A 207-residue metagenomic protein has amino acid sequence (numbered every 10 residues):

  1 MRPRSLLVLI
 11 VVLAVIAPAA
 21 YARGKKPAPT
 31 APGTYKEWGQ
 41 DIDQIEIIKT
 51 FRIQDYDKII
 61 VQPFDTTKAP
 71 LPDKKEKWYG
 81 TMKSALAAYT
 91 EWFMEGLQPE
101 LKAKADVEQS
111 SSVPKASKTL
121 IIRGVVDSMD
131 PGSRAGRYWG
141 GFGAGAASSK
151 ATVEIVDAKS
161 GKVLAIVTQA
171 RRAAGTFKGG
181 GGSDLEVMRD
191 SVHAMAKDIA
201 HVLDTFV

Functional and structural regions predicted by a protein language model:
M1-A22: N-terminal export/membrane-targeting signals
L7, Q44-E46, E108: Short alpha-helical segments and helix-capping/turn motifs at coil-helix boundaries
Y21-E95, P114, H201-V207: A structural "domain/chain start" motif
R23-K36, A103-K104, Q109-K162, A174-G182: Surface-exposed short loop/turn segments
D65-P70, M129-P131, A170-A174: Short connector loops/turns at beta-strand edges and beta->alpha or beta->beta junctions
E76-K83, A144-A147, V156-T205: Short secondary-structure boundary motifs at beta->alpha junctions and helix caps
M94-D106, P131, R172, A200-V207: Sec-exported extracytoplasmic/periplasmic mature domains
